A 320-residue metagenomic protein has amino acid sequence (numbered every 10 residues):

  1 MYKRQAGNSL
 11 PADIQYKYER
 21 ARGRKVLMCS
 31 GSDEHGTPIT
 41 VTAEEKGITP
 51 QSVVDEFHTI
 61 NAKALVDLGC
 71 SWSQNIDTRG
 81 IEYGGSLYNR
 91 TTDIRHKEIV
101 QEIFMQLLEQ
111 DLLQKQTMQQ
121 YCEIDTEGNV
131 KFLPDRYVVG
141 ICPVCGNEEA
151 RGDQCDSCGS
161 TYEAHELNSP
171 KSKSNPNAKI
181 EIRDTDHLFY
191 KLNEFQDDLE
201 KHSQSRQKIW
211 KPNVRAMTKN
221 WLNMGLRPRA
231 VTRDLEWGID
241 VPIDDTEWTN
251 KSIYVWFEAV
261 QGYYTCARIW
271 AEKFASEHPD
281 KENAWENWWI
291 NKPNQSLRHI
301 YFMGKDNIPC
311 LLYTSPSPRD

Functional and structural regions predicted by a protein language model:
K3-H202, R206: N-terminal, positively charged nucleic-acid-binding surface of large information/translation enzymes
K3-S30, E98, C145, Q154 (+1 more regions): Structured secondary-structure scaffolds
